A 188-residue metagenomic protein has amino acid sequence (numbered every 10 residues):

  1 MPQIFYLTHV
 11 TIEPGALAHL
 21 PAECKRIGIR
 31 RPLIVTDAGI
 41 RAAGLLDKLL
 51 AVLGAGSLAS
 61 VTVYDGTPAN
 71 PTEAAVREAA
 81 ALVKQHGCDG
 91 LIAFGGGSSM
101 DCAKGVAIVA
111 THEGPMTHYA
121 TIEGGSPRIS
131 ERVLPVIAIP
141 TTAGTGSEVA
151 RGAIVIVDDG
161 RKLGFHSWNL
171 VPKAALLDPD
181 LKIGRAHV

Functional and structural regions predicted by a protein language model:
M1-Y64: An N-terminal, well-structured beta->alpha segment
A18, T111-R185: A glycine/threonine-rich phosphate-anchoring loop and its flanking beta-alpha core in nucleotide/phosphate-binding
I29-R31, C88, P172: Local beta-strand N-terminus motif with an aromatic residue
L33-I34, G90-I92, I137: Conserved beta-strand elements of the Class I
A38-I40, G96-S99, T142-G144: Short glycine-rich anion-binding loops that position phosphate/pyrophosphate groups of nucleotides and phosphorylated
G44-P115: N-terminal small/polar loop signature for handling phosphorylated ligands or for N-terminal nucleophile
